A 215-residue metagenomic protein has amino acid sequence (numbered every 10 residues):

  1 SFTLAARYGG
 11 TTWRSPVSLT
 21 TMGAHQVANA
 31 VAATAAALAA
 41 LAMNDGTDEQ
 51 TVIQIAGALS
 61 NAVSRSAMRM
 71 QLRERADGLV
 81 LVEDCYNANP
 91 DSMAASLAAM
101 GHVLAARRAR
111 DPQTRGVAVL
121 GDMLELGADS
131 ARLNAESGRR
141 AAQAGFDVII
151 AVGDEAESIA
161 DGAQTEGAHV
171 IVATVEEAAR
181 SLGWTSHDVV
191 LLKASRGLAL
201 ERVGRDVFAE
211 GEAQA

Functional and structural regions predicted by a protein language model:
S1-G9: Short polybasic amphipathic segments
G9-A215: ATP-dependent carboxylate-amine ligase
